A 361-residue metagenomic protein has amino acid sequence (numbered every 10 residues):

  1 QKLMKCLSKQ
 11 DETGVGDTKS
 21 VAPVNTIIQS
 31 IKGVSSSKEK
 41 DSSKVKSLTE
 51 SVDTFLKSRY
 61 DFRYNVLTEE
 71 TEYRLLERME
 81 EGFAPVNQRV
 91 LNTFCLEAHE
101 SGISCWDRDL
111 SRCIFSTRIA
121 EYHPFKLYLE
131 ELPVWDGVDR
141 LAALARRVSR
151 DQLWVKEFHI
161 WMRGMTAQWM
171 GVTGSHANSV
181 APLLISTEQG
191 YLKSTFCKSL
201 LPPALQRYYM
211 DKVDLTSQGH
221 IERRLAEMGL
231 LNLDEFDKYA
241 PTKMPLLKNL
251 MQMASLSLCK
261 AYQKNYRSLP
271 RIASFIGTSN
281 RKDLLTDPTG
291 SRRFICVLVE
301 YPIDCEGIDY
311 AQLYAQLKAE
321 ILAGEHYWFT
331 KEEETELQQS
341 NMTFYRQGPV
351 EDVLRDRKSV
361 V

Functional and structural regions predicted by a protein language model:
Q1-D139, Q152-K156: N-terminal nucleic-acid engagement/recognition segments and initiation subdomains in replication, restriction
L3-C6, V15-S30, I160, G164 (+4 more regions): Short, functional C-terminal segments
L7-S8, G14-A22, Y191-P203, Y310-L313 (+1 more regions): Charged/polar, low-hydrophobicity segments characteristic of intrinsically disordered regions and flexible loops
K9-T13, G171, A323-Y327: Intrinsically disordered or highly flexible coil/loop and linker segments, enriched in small and charged/polar residues
L67-T71, L192, S279, G290: Glycine-centered small-residue hotspots that permit tight backbone geometry or close packing
L96-G102, R108-P124, A177-V180, R207-M210 (+3 more regions): Feature primarily recognizes SF3-like P-loop helicase cores of small DNA viruses
S116-A226: P-loop NTPase catalytic core of nucleic-acid-dependent motor ATPases
